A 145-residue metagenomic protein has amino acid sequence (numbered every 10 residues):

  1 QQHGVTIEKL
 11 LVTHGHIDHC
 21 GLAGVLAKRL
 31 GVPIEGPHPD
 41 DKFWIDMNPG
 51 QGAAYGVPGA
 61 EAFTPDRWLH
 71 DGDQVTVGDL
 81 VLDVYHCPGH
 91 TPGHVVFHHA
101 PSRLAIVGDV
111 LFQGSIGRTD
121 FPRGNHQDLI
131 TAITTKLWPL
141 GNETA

Functional and structural regions predicted by a protein language model:
Q1-I7, L140-A145: Short, intrinsically disordered, charge-balanced linker/junction segments flanking boundaries in proteins
Q2-T76: Active-site HxH/HxHxD metal-binding segment of metal-dependent hydrolases
G50-A53, L80-H86, T91-A145: Metallo-beta-lactamase
